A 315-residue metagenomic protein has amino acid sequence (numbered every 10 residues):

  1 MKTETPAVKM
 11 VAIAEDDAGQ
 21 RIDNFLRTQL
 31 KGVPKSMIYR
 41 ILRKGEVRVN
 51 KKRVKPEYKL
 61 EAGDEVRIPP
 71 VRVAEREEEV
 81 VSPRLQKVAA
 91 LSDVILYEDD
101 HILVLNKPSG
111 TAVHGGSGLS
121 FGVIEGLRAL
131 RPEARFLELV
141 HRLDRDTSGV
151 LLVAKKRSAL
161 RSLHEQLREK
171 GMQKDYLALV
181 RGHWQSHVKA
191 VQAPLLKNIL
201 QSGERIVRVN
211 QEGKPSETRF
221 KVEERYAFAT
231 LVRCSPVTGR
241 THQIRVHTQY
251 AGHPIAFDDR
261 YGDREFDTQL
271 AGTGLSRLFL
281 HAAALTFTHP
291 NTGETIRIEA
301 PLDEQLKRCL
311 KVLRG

Functional and structural regions predicted by a protein language model:
M1-G315: RNA pseudouridine synthases
